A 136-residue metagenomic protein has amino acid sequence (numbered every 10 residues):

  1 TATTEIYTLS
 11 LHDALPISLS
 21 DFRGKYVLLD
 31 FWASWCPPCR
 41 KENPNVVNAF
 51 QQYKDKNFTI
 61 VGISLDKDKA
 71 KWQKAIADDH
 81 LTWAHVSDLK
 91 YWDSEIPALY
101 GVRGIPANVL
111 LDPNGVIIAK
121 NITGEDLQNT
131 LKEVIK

Functional and structural regions predicted by a protein language model:
A2-L15: Short, small-residue-biased leader/transition segments that mark boundaries at the very start of proteins
A14-V27: A short beta-strand-turn-helix
R23, F31-N48: Conserved redox-active cysteine motifs that mediate thiol-disulfide chemistry, especially di-cysteine Cys-X(1-2)-Cys
R23-K25, D55, L81, V102: Active-site acidic short loop of glycosyltransferases
D30, I60-S64, V86: Short beta-strand segments
K41-D79, Y91-A98: Structural microenvironment flanking redox-active thiols in thiol-disulfide oxidoreductases
L81, D88-V134: Thiol/disulfide oxidoreductase modules built on the thioredoxin-like
